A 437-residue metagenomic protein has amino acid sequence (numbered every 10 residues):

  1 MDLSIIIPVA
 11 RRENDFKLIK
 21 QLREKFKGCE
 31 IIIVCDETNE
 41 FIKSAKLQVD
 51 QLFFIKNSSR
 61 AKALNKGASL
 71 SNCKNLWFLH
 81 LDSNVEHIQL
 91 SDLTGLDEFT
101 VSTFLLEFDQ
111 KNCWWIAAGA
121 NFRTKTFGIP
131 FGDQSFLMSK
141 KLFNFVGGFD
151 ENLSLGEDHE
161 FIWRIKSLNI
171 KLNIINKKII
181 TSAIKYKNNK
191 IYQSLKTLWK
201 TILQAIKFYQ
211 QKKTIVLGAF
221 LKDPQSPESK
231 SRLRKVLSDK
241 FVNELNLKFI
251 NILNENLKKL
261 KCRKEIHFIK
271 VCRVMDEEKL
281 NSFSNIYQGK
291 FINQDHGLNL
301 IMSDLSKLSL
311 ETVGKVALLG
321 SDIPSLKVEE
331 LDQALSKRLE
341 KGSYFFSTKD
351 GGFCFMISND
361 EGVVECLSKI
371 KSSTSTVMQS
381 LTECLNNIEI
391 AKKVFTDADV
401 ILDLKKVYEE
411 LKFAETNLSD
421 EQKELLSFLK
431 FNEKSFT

Functional and structural regions predicted by a protein language model:
V9-K25, Q225-K258: Short, well-formed alpha-helical segments that are part of the catalytic scaffolds of diverse glycosyltransferases
K20-F54, K261-G289: Acidic donor-binding segment of Leloir-type glycosyltransferases
I55-S71, G297-L305: Glycine-rich, basic loop-to-helix element that forms the pyrophosphate-binding segment of sugar-nucleotide handling
C73-N84, G314-S321: Short beta-strand-to-loop acidic/aromatic patch adjacent to the donor-nucleotide binding site
L81-L93, I323-Q333: Acidic donor-binding/catalytic loop of UDP-sugar-dependent glycosyltransferases, especially processive GT2
I88-C113, K337-S343: Conserved donor NDP-sugar-binding/catalytic core segment of glycosyltransferases
V101-K111, A120-M138, S343-G351: A recurrent flexible, glycine/aromatic-enriched loop bordering the glycosyltransferase active site that acts as
L155-F161: Acidic donor-binding loop at a coil-to-helix junction in glycosyltransferase catalytic cores that engages
